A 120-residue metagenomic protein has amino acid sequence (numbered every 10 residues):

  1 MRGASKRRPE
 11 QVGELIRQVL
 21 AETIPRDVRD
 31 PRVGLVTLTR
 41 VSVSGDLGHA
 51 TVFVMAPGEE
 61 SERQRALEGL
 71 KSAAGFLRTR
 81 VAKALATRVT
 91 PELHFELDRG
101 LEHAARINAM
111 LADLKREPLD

Functional and structural regions predicted by a protein language model:
M1-H49, M55-D120: Charge-rich, low-complexity N-terminal segments
